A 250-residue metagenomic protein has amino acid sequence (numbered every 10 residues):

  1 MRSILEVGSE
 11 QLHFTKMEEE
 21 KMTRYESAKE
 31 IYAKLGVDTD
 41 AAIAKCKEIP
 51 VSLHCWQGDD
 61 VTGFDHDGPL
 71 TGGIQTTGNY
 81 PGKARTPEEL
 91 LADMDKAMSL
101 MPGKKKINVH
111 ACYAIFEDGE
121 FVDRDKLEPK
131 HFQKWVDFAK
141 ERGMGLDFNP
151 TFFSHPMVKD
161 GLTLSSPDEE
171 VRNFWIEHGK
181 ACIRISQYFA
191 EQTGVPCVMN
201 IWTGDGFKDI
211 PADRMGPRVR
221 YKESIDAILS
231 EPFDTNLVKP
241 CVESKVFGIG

Functional and structural regions predicted by a protein language model:
R2-K16: Short, positively charged and aromatic/hydrophobic N-terminal segments
H13-T15, H54-W56, T235: Long, contiguous secondary-structure blocks with strong helical propensity
E18-P167, R184, E191: Alpha/beta catalytic barrel-like cores
K130-G250: Active-site acidic/histidine proton-transfer and metal-coordination neighborhood in alpha/beta enzyme cores
